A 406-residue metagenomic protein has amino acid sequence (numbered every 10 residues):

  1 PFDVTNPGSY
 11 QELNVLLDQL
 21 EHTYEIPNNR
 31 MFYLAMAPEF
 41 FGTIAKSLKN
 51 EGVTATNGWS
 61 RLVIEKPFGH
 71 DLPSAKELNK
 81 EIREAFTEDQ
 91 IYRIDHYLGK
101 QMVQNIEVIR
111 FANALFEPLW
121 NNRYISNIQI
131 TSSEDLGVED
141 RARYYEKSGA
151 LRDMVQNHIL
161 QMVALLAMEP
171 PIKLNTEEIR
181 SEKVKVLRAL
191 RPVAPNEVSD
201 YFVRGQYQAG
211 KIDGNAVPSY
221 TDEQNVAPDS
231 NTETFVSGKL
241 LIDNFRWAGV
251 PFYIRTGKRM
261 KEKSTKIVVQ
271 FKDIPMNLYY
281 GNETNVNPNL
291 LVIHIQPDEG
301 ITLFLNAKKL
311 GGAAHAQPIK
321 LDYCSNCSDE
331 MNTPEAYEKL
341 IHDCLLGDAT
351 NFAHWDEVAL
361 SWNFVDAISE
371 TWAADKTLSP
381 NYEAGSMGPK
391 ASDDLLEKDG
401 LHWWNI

Functional and structural regions predicted by a protein language model:
P1-I64, F68-I406: Secretory/organelle targeting and membrane-embedding segments
